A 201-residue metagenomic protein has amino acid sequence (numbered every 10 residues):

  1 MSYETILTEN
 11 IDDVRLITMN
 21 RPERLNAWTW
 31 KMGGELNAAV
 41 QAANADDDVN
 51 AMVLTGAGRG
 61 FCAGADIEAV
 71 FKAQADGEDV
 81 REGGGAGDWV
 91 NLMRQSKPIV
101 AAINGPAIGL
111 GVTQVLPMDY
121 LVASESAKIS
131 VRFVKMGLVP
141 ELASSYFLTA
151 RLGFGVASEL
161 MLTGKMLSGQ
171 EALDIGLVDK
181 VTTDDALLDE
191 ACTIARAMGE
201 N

Functional and structural regions predicted by a protein language model:
M1-A57, A73: Conserved CoA-thioester-binding segment of acyl-CoA-metabolizing enzymes
Y3, G56-Q95, A107, K135: Glycine- (often His-adjacent) and acidic-residue-rich active-site loop that binds/positions the CoA thioester
I17, L54, D66, Q114-L116 (+2 more regions): Hydrophobic/aromatic residues within transmembrane alpha-helices of multi-pass small-molecule transporters
P22, A42, V122-A127, V178-N201: C-terminal long alpha-helix characteristic of the crotonase
A86-R94, A102, I108-L162, I175 (+1 more regions): CoA-thioester-processing core
Y120, E159, T163-K165, E171 (+3 more regions): Well-ordered beta-strand positions
